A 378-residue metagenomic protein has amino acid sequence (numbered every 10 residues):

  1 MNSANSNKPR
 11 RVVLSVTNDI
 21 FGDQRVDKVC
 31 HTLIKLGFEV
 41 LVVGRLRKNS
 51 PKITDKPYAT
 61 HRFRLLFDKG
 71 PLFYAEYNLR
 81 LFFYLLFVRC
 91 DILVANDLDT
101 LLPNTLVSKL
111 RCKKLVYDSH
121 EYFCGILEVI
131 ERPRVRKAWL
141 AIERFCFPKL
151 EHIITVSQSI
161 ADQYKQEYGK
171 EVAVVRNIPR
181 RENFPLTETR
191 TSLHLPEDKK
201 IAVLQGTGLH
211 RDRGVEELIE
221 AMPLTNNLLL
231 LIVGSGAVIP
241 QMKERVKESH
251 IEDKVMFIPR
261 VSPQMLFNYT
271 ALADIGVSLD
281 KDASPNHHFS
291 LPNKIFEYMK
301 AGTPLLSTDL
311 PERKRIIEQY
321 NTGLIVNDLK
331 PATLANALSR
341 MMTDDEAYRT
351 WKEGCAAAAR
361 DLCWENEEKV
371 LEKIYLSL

Functional and structural regions predicted by a protein language model:
V12-S15, I154, P196-P223, L231 (+2 more regions): Conserved donor-binding/catalytic core segment of Leloir-type glycosyltransferases
G44, H61, L140-L186, L204 (+1 more regions): Donor nucleotide-sugar binding/catalytic pocket of nucleotide-sugar-dependent glycosyltransferases
P51-T54, R134, F184-P196, A347 (+1 more regions): A short helix/loop element that forms part of the nucleotide-sugar donor recognition site in Leloir-type
L79-F87, L102, L106-L110, R134-I153 (+1 more regions): Membrane-proximal helix-turn-helix segments that form the acceptor-binding/catalytic region of lipid-linked
E151, T270-F289, T303: Acidic donor-binding loop of glycosyltransferase active sites
V233, P240-N268, I275: Nucleotide-activated donor-binding/catalytic signature segment of Leloir-type glycosyltransferases, i.e., the conserved
Q319-Y320, L324-P331, R340-E346: Conserved acidic donor-binding segment of nucleotide-sugar-dependent glycosyltransferases
T333, R340, A347-D361, K373: A short, well-ordered alpha-helix in the C-terminal region of glycosyltransferases
